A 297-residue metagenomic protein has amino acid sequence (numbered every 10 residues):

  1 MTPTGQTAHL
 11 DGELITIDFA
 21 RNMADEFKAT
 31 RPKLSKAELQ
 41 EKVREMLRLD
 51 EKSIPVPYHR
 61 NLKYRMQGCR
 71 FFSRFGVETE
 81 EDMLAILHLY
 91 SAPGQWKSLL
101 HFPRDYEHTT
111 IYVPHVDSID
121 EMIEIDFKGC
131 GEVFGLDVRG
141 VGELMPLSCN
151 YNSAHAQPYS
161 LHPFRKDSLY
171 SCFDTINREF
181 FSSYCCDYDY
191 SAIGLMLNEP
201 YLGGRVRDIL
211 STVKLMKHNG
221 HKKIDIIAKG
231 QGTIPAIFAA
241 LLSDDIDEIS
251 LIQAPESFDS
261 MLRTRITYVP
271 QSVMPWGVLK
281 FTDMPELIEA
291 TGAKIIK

Functional and structural regions predicted by a protein language model:
M1-I86, Y90-T110, V116-E132, R139-K223 (+2 more regions): Alpha/beta-hydrolase-fold serine-hydrolase catalytic core, especially in secreted/extracellular enzymes
H115, D137, A228-K229: The Walker A (P-loop) glycine that initiates the GxxxxGKT/S ATP-binding motif of P-loop NTPases
I227-A236: Gly/Ala-rich beta-loop-alpha elbow adjacent to hydrolase catalytic centers
I237-L241: Short, hydrophobic alpha-helix immediately C-terminal to the catalytic nucleophile
S250-I252: A short, hydrophobic beta-strand element of the alpha/beta-hydrolase
